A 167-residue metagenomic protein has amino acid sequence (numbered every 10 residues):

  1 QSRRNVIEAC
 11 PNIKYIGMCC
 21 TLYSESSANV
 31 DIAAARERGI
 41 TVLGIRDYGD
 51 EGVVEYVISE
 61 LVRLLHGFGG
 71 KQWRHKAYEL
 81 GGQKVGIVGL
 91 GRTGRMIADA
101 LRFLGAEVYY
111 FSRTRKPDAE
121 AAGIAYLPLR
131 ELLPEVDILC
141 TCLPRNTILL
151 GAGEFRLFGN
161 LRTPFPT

Functional and structural regions predicted by a protein language model:
Q1, M18, C140-T141, P166: Redox-cofactor binding/interface segments in oxidoreductases and associated redox assembly factors
Q1-Q72: Phosphate/diphosphate ligand-binding glycine-rich loop within oxidoreductases
S2-K14, T147-T163: Rossmann-fold NAD(P) dinucleotide-binding segment
K14, T41-V42, V108, Y126 (+1 more regions): Hydrophobic beta-strand scaffold residues
M18, G44, V88, P166-T167: Thr-Gly-centered strand-to-loop micro-motif
E25-A28, V54, A119, I148-G151 (+1 more regions): Alpha-helix N-cap/helix-start motif
H66-G69, D137, T163: Generic structural signal for secondary-structure transition and capping sites
K76-N160: Rossmann-like dinucleotide/phosphate-binding beta-alpha-beta segment
